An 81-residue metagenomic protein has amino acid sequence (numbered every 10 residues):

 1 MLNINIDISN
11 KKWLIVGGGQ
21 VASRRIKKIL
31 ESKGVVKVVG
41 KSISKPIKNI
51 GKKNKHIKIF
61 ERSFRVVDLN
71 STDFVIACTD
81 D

Functional and structural regions predicted by a protein language model:
M1-N3, S23-R24, F60-F64: A generic local structural motif
I4-I6, N49, V66: Short secondary-structure boundary/capping segments
N5-K27, G40: Glycine-rich adenosine-cofactor-binding loop
N10-K11, K33, T72: Short, well-ordered alpha-helix to beta-strand connector turns
R24, S32-I50: NAD(P)-binding Rossmann-fold cofactor-contacting core
G51-K53, I57-D81: Phosphate-bearing ligand-interacting subdomains that bind or position ATP/ADP/UDP/GDP/NAD(P) or nucleotide-linked
